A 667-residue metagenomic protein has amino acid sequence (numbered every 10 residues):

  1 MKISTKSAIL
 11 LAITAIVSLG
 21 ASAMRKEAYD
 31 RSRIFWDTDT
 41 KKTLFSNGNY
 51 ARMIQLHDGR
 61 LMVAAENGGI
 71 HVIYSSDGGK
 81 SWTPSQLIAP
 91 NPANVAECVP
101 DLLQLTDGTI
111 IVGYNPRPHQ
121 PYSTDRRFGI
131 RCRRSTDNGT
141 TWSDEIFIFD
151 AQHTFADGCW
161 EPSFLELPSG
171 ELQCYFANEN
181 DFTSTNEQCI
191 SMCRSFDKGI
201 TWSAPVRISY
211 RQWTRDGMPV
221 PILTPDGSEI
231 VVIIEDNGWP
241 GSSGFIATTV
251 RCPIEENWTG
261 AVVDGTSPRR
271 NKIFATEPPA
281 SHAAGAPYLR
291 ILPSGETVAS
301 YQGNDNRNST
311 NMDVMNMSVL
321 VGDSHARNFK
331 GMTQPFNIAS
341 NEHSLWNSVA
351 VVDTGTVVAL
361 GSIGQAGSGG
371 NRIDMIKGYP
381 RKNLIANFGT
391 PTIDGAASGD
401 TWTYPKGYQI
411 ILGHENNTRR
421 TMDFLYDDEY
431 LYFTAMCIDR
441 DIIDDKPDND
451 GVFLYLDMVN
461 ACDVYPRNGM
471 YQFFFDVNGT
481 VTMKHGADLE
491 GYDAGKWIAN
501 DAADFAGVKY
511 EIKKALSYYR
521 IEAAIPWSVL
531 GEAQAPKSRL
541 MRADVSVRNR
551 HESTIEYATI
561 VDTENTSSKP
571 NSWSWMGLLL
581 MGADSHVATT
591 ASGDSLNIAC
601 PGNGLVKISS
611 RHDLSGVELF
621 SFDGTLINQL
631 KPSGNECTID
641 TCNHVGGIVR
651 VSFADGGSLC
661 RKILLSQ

Functional and structural regions predicted by a protein language model:
M1-I9: Bacterial N-terminal signal peptides that target proteins for export
L10-S18: Bacterial N-terminal signal peptides
L19-A23: Sec/Tat signal peptide C-region and signal peptidase I cleavage site
M24-K382: Asp-box/BNR beta-propeller blade signature and adjacent active/binding-site loops in extracellular glycan-interacting
S81-T83, S143, K330, S553-E556 (+2 more regions): Surface-exposed loop/edge segments in extracytoplasmic proteins
P90, D150, D439, P632-E636: A short acidic/small-residue loop/turn micro-motif
K382-D584: Structural preference for beta-rich elements and adjacent junctions enriched in aromatics
A588-Q667: C-terminal outer-membrane/trafficking sorting elements
